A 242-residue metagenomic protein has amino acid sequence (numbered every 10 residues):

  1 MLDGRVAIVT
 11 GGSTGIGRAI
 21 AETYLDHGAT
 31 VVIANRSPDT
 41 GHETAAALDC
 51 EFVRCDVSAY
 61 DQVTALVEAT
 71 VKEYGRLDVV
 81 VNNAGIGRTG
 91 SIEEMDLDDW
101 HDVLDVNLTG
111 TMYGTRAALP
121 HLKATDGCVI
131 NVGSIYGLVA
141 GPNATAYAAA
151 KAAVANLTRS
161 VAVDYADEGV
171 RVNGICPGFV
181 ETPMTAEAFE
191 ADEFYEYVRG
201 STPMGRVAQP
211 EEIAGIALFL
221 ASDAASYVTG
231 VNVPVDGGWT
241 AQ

Functional and structural regions predicted by a protein language model:
V6, S13-T14: Conserved glycine-rich cofactor-binding loop
V81, A166, R171, V228-G230: Short, small/polar-rich loop/turn modules that mediate ligand/substrate recognition or access, typified
S91-I92, D99-L104, F194, V198: Substrate-binding pocket helix/loop in short-chain dehydrogenase/reductase
M112, H121-K123, R206-V235, T240: C-terminal substrate-recognition "lid" of short-chain dehydrogenase/reductases
T115, A150, T158: Active-site helix of classical SDR
P120, V163-D167, S226: Alpha-helical segment proximal to the catalytic Tyr-Lys
S134: Residue(s) in the substrate-gating loop at a strand-loop-helix junction that position the organic substrate next
